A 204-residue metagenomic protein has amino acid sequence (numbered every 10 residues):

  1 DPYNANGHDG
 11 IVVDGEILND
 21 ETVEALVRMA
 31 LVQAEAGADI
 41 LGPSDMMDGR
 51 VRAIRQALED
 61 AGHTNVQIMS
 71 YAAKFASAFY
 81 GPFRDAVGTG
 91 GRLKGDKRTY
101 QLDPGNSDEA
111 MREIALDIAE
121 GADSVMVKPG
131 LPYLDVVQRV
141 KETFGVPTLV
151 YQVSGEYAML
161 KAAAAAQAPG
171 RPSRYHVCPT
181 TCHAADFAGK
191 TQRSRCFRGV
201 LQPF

Functional and structural regions predicted by a protein language model:
D1-R195, Q202-F204: Alpha/beta enzyme core
